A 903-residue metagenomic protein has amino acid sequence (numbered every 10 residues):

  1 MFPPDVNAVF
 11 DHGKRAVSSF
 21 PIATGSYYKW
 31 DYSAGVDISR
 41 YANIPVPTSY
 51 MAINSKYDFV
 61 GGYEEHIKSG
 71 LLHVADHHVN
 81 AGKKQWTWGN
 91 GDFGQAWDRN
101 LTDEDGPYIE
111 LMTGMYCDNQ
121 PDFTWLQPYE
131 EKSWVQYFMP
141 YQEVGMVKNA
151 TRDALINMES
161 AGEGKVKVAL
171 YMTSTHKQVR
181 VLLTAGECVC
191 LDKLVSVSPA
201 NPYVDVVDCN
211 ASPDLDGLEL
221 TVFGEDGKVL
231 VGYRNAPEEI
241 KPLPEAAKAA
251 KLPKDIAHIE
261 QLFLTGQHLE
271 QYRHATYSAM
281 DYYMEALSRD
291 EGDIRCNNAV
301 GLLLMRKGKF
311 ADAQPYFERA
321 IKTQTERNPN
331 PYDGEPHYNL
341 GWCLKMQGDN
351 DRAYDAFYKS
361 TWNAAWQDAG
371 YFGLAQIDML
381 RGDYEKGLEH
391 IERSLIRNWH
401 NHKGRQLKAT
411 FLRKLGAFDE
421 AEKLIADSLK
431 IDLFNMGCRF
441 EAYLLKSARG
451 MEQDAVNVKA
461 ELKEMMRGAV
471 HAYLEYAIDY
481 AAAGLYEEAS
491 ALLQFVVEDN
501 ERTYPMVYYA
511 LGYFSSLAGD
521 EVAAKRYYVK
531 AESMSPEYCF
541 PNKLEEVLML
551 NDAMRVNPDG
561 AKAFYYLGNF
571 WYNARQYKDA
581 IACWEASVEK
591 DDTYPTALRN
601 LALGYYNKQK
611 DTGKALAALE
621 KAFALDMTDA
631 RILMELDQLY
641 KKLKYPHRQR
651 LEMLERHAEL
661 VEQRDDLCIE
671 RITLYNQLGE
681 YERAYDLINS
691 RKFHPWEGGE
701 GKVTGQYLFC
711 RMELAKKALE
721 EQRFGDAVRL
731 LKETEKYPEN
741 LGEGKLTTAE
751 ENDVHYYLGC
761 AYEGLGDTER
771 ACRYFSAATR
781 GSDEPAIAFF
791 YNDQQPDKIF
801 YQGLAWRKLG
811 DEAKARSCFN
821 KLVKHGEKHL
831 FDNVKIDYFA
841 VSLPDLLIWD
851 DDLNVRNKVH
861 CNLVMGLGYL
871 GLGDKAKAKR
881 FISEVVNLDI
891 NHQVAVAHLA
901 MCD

Functional and structural regions predicted by a protein language model:
F2-E131, M139: A contiguous, surface-exposed recognition patch within enzymatic or periplasmic domains that forms
N149-A257, M436-C438, E452, Y513 (+4 more regions): Long, contiguous interaction/recruitment modules in multidomain scaffold/adaptor proteins
E260-Q261, R295, E335, A369 (+15 more regions): Start-of-helix register in tetratricopeptide repeats
Q267-H268, L302, W342, Q376 (+13 more regions): Residue-level recognition of tetratricopeptide repeat
A279, A313, A353, G387 (+12 more regions): Single-residue signature of alpha-solenoid repeat helices
E291, T325, P331, A365 (+14 more regions): Short coil turns that delineate tetratricopeptide repeat
